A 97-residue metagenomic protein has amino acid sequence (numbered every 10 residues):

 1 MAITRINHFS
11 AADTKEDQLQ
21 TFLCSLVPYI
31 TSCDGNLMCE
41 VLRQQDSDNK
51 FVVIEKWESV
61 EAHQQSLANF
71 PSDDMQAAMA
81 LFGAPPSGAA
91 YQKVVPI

Functional and structural regions predicted by a protein language model:
M1-I3, E40-V52, Q76-I97: Glycine-rich beta-strand-turn "strand-cap" elements at beta-sheet edges
I3-F9: Short glycine-/aliphatic-rich beta-strand segments at the starts of folded cytosolic domains
N7, F51, H63: Conserved short-loop catalytic and cofactor-binding motifs
F9-S10, W57: Hydrophobic beta-strand positions in extracellular immunoglobulin-like domains
S10-L19: Short, surface-exposed ligand-recognition loops at beta-strand->loop->(often short) alpha-helix junctions that present
D13, Q45, V60-E61: Feature marks short, surface-exposed loop/turn motifs that line or immediately flank catalytic pockets and channel
Q20-C24: Short amphipathic alpha-helical segment that frequently serves as the phosphate-/nucleotide-binding helix
S25-M38, K56-A90: An amphipathic, aromatic/His-enriched active-site/gating alpha helix that lines ligand/cofactor pockets
